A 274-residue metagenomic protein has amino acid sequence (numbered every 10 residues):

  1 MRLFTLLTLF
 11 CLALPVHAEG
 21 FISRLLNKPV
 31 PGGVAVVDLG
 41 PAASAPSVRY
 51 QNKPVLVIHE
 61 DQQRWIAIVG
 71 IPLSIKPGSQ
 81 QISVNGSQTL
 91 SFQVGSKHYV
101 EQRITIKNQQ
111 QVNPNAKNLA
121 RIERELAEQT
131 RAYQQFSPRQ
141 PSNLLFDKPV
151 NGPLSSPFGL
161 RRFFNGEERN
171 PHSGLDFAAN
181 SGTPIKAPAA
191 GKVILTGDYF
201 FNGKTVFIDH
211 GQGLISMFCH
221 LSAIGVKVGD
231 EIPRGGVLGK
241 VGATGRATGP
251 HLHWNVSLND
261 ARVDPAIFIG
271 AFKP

Functional and structural regions predicted by a protein language model:
M1-L9: Sec-dependent signal peptide recognition, specifically the positively charged N-region followed immediately by
A13-P15: N-terminal signal peptide c-region/cleavage motif recognized by signal peptidases
A18-H98: Cationic-aromatic interfacial patches
N52, I82, L154, F177 (+4 more regions): Terminal peptide-recognition signature
S91-N202: Surface-exposed, glycine-biased beta-strand/turn segments
P184-I194, A223-V241: Short, well-structured beta-strand-loop connectors
P188-S222, P250: Zn2+-dependent peptidoglycan hydrolase active-site motif and core
K204-D209, D230-P274: Conserved, short, structured surface segments that act as functional micro-motifs
